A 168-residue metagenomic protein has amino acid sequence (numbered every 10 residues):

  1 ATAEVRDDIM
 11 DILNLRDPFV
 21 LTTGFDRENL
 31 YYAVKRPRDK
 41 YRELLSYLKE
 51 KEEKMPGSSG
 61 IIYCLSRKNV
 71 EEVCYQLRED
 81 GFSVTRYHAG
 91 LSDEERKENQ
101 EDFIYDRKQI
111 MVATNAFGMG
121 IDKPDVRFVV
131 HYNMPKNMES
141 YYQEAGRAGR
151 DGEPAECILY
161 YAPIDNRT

Functional and structural regions predicted by a protein language model:
A1-T168: Helicase motor core with emphasis on the C-terminal RecA-like subdomain
